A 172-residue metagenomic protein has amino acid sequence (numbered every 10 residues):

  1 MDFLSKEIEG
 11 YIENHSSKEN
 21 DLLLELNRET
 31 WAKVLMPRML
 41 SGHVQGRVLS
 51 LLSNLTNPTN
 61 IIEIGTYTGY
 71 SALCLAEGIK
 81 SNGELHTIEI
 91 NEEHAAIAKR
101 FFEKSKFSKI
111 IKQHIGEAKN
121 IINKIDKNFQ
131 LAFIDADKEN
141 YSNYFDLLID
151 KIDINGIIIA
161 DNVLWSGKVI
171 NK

Functional and structural regions predicted by a protein language model:
M1-F133, K138-I159, V163-K172: A short alpha-helical cap/connector motif
